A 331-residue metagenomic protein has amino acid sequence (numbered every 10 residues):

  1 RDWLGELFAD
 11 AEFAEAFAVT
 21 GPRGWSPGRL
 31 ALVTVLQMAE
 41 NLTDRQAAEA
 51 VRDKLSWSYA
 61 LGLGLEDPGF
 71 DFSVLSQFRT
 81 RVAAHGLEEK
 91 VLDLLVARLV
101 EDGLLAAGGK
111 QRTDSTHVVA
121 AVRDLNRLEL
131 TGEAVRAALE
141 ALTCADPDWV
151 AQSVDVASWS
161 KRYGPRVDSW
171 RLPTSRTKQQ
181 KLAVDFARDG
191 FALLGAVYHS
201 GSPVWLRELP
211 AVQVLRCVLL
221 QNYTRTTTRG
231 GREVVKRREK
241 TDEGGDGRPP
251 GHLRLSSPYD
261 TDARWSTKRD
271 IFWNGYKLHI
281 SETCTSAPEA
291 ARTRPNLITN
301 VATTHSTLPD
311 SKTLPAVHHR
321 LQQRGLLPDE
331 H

Functional and structural regions predicted by a protein language model:
R1-V35, A39: Basic, short loop/linker segments at the boundary and entry of helix-turn-helix/winged-helix-like folds
F13, K54-S56: Short, hydrophobic/aliphatic alpha-helical segments
G21-W25, L55, H331: Acidic, metal-coordinating catalytic cores used for nucleic-acid/nucleotide bond scission and strand-transfer chemistry
R45, E49-R52, G62, E66 (+1 more regions): Polybasic low-complexity intrinsically disordered regions
